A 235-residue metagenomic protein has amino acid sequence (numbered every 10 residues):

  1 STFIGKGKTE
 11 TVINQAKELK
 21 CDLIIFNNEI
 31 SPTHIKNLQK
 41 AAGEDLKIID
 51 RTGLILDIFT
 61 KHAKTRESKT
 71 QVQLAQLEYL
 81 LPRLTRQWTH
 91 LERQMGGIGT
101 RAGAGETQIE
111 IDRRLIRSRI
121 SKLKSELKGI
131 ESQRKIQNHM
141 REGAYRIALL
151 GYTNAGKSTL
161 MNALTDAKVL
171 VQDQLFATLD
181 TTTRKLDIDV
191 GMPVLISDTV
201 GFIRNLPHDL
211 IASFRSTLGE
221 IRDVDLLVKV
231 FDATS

Functional and structural regions predicted by a protein language model:
S1-R146: Conserved P-loop NTPase architecture
S31-P32, G201-F202, A233-S235: Residues immediately C-terminal
K36, A41, K64, L186 (+2 more regions): Hydrophobic alpha-helical segments
Q87-L227, F231: Conserved G1/Walker A P-loop phosphate-binding module
